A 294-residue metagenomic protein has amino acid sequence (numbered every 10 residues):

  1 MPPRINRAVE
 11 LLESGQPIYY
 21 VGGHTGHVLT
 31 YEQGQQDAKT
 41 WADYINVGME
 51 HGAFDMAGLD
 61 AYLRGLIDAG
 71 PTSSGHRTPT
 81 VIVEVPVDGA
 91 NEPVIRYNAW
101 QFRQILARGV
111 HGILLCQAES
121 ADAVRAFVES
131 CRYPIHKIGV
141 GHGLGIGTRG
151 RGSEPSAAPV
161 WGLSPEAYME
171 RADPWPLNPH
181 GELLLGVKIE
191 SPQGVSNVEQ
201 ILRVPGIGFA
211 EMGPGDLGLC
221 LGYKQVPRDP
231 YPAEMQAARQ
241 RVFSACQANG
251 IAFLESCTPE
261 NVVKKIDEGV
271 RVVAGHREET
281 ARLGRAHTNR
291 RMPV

Functional and structural regions predicted by a protein language model:
M1-V294: Expand to "…catalyze enediolate/carbanion chemistry for C-C bond making/breaking, isomerization, decarboxylation
